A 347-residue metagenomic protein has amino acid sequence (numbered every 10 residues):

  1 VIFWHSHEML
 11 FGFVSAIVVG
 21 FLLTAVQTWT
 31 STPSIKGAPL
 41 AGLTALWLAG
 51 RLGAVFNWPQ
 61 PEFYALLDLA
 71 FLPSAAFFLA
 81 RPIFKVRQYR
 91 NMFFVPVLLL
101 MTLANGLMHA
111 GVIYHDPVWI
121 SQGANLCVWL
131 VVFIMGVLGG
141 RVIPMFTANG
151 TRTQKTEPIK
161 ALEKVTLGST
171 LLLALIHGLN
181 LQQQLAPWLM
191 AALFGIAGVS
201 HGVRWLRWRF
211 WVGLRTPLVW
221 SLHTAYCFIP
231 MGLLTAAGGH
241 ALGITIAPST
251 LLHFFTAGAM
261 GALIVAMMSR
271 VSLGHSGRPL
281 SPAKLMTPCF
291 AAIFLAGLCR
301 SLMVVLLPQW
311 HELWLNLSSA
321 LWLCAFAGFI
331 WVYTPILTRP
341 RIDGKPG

Functional and structural regions predicted by a protein language model:
V1-G347: Hydrophobic alpha-helical transmembrane segments of multi-pass integral membrane proteins
